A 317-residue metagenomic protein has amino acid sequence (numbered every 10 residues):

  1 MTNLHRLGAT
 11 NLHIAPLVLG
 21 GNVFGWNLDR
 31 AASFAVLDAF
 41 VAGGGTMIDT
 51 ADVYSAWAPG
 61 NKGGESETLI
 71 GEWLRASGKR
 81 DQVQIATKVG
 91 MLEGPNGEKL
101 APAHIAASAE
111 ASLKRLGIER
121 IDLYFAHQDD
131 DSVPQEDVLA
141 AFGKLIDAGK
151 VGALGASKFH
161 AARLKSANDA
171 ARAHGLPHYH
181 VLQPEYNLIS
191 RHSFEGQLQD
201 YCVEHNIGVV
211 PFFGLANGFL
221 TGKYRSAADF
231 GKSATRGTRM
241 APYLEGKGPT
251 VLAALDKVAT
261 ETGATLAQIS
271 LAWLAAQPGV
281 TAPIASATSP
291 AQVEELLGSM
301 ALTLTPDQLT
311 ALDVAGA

Functional and structural regions predicted by a protein language model:
M1-D81: N-terminal binding-site loop/beta-alpha segment at the start of enzyme catalytic domains that lines or forms
G8-G25, Q84-N96, R120, F125: N-terminal small/glycine-rich loop or linker at the start of catalytic domains across soluble metabolic enzymes
D29-F40, L100-R115, L164-N168: Short, acidic/polar
V41-A42, W73-Q84, L113-G117, I146 (+1 more regions): Acidic (Asp/Glu)-rich catalytic clusters
Y54-P59, L92-G97, E295: A short acidic, helix-capping loop that chelates divalent metal ions and anchors anionic groups
L113-S132: Active-site groove signature of glycoside hydrolases
D129, V133-A317: Beta/alpha (TIM)-barrel catalytic core signal, keyed to glycine-rich beta->alpha loops juxtaposed to Asp/Glu that bind
